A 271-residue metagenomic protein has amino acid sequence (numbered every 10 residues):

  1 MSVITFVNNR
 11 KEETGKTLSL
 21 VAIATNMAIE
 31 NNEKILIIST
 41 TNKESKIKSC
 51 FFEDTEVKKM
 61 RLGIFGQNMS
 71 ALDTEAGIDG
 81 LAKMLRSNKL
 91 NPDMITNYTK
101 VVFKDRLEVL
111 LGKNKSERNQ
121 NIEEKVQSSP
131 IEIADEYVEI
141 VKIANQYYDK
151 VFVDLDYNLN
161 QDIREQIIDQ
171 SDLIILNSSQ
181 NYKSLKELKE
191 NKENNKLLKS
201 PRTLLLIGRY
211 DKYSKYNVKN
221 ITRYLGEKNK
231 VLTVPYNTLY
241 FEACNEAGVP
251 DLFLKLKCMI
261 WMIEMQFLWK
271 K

Functional and structural regions predicted by a protein language model:
S2-F51, Y137: Walker A/P-loop phosphate-binding motif and the immediately C-terminal alpha-helix
F6-V7, I38-S39, L111-G112, F152-D154 (+2 more regions): Conserved beta-strand segments of the P-loop GTPase G domain that flank and frequently precede/overlap
T40-K142: P-loop/Walker-type NTP enzyme "switch/lid" segment
D105-E108, Q146-V153, L173: Loop/turn-to-beta-strand initiation segments
I131-K142, K189-S214: P-loop/Walker A phosphate-binding loop and immediately adjacent motor/lid segment at beta-alpha junctions
D162-N181: Inter-motif core of Ras-like GTPase G domains
R209-P250: Beta-strand-loop-alpha "switch" segments that mediate conformational coupling across diverse proteins
E242-E264: C-terminal boundary of histidine-terminating zinc-finger modules
